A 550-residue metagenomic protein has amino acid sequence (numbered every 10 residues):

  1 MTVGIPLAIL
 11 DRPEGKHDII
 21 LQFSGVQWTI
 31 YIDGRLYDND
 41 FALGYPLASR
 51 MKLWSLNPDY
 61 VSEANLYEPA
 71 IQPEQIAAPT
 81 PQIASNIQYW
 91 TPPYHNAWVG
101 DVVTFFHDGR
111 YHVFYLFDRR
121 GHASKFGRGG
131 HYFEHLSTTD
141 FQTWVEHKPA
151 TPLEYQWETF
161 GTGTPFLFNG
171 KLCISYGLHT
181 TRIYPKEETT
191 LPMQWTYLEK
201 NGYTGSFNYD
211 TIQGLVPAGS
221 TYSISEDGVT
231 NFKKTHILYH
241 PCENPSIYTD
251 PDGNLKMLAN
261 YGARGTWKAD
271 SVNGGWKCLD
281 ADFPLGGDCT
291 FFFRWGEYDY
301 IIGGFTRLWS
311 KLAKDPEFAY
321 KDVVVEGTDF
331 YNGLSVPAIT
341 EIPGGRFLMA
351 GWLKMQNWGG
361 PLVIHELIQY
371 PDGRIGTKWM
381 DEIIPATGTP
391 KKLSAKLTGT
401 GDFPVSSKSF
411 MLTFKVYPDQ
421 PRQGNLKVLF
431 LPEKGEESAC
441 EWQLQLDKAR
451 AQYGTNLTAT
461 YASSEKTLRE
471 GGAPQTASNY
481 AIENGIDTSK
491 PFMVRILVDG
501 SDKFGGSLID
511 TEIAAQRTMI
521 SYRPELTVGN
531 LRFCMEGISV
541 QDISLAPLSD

Functional and structural regions predicted by a protein language model:
G4-D18, S24-Y31, R35-D550: Carbohydrate-active catalytic/glycan-binding domains of CAZyme proteins, especially the secreted or lumenal ectodomains
